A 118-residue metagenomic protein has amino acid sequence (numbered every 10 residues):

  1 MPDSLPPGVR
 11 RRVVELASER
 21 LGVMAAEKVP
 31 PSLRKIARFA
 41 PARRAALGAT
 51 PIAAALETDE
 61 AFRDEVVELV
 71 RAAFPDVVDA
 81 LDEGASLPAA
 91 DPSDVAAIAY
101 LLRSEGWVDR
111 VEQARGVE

Functional and structural regions predicted by a protein language model:
M1-V111: N-terminal, leucine/charged-rich tether regions that mediate assembly and partner docking in large macromolecular
R110-E118: Acidic, low-complexity intrinsically disordered segments
